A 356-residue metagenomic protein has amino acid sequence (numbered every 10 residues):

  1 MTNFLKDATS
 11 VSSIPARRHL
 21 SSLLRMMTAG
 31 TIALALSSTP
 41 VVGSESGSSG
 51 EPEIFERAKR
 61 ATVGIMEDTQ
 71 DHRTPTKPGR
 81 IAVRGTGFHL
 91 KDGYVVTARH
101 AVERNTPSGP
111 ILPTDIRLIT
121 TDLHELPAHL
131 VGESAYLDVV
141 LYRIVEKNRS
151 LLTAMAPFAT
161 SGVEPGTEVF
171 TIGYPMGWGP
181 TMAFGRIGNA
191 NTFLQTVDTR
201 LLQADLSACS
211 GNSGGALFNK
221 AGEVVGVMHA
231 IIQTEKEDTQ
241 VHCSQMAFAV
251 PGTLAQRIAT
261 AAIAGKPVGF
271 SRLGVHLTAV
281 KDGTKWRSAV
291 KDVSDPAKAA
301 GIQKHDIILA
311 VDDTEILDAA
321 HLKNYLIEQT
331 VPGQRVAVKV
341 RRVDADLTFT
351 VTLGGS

Functional and structural regions predicted by a protein language model:
R25-S37: Bacterial N-terminal signal peptides
V41-H89, V95-A98, I258-A261, P267-V268: N-terminal activation segment of mature serine protease catalytic domains
S46-F55, A128, S150, P175 (+3 more regions): C-terminal cap/linker of serine protease catalytic domains
A61-R80, V145-A156, T181-M246, G252 (+1 more regions): Active-site region of chymotrypsin-like
V63-I65, G87, G93, T97 (+14 more regions): Terminal peptide-recognition signature
Q70-D71, K91-G173, G177-T181, D198 (+5 more regions): Conserved active-site neighborhood of the chymotrypsin/trypsin-like protease fold
T160-G162, W178, A216, S294-I307 (+1 more regions): A short glycine-leucine-enriched loop at secondary-structure breakpoints that most characteristically corresponds
A261-Y325, K339-R341, A345-S356: PDZ/PDZ-like groove recognition
